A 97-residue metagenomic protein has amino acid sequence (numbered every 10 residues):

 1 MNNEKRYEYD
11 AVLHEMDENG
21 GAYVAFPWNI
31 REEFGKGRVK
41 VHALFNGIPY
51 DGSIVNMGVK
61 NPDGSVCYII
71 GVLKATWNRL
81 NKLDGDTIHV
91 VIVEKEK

Functional and structural regions predicted by a protein language model:
M1-C67, D84-K97: Long, compositionally biased stretches
W28-N29, V72-R79: Short alpha-helix capping/helix-loop boundary micro-motifs
